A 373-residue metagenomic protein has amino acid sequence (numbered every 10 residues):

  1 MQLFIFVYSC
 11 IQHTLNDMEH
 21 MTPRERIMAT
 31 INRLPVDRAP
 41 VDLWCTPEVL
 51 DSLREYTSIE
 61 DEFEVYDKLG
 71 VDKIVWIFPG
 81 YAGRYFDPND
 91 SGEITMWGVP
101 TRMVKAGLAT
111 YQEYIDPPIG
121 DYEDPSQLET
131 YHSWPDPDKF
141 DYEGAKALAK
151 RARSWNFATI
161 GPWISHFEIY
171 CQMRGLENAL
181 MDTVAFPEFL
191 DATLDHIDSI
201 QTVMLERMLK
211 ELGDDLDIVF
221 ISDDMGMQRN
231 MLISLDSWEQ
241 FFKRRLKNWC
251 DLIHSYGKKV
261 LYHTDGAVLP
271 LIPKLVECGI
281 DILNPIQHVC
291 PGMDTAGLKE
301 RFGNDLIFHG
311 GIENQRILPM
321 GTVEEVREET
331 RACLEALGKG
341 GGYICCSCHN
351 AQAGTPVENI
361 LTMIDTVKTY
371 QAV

Functional and structural regions predicted by a protein language model:
Q2-L3, H13: Cationic, low-complexity basic patches in intrinsically disordered or flexible, solvent-exposed regions
T14-N16, T110, D195: Exposed, low-complexity/repetitive linear segments and helix-based recognition motifs, biased toward charged/polar
M18-T57, I94, M103, L128-V373: Active-site loop segments of alpha/beta catalytic cores
L50-F86: Segments that shape or occlude catalytic/ligand-binding pockets
Y66, G98, T159: Hydrophobic/aromatic pocket-lining and membrane-interface residues
R84-H132: A contiguous, low-structure linker/loop signature
